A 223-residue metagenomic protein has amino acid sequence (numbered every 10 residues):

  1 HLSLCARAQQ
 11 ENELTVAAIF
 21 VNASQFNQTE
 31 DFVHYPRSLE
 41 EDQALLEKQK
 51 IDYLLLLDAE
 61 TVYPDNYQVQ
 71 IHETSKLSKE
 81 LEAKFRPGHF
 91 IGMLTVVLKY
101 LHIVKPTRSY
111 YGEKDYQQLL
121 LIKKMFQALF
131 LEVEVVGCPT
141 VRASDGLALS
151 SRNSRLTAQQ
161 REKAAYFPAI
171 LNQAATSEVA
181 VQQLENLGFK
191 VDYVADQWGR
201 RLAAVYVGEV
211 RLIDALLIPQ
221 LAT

Functional and structural regions predicted by a protein language model:
H1-N186, Q197, L216: Nucleotidyltransferase catalytic core that binds NTPs
L2, Q183-T223: Phosphate/ribose-recognition catalytic cores of enzymes acting on nucleotide-derived substrates
